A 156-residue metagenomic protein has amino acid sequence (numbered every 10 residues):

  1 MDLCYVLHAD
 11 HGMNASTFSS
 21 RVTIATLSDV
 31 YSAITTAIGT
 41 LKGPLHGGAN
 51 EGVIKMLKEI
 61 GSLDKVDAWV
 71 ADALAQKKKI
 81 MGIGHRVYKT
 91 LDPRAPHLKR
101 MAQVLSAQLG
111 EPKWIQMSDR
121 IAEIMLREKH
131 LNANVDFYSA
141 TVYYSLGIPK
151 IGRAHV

Functional and structural regions predicted by a protein language model:
M1-R153: Non-transmembrane, aqueous-exposed alpha-helical and coiled segments at domain scale
